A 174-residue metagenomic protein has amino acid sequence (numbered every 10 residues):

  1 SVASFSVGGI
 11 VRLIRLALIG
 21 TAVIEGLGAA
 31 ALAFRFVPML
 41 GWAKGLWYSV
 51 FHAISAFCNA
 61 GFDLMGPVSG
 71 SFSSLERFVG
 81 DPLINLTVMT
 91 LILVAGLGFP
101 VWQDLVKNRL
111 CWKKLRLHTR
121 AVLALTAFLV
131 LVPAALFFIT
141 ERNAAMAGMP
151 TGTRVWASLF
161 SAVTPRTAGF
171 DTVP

Functional and structural regions predicted by a protein language model:
S1-P174: Membrane-proximal intracellular helices of multi-pass ion channels
